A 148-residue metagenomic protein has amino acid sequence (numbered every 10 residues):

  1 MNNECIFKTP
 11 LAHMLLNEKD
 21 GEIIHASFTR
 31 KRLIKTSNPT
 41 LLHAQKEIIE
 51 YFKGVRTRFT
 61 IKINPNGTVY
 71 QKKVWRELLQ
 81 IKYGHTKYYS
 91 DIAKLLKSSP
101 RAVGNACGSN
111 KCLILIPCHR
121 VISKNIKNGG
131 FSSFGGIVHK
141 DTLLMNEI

Functional and structural regions predicted by a protein language model:
M1-S98, N146-I148: Basic nucleic-acid-binding alpha-helical/helix-turn surface characteristic of O6-alkylguanine DNA
I92, K124-K127: Short, highly charge-biased, low-complexity peptide segments
G108: Residue-level detection of the helix-turn-helix DNA-binding "recognition helix"
K111: Acidic, glycine-rich catalytic loops of TOPRIM or P-loop NTPase phosphate-binding modules used across DNA replication
I114-S123: Short Lys/Arg-enriched helix C-cap and helix-to-coil transition segments that create basic nucleic-acid-contact patches
I126-I148: …primarily DNA-binding HTH/wHTH and HhH modules…
